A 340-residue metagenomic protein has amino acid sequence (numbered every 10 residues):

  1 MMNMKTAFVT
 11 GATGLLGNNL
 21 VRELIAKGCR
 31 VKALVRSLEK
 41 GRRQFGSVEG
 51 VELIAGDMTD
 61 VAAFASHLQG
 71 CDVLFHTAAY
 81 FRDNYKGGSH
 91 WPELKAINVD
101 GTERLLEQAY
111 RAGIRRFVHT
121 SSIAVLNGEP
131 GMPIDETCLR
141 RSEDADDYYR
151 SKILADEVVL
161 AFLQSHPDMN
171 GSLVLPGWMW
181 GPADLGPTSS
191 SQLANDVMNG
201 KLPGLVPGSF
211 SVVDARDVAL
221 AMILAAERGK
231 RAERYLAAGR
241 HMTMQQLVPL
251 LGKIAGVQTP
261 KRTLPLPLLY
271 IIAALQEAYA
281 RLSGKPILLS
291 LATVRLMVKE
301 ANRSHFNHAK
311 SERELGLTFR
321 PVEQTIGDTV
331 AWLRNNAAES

Functional and structural regions predicted by a protein language model:
K5-K27: N-terminal Rossmann NAD(P)H-binding glycine-rich loop of SDR-like oxidoreductase domains
S47-D100, Q108: NAD(P)H-binding glycine-rich loop region in Rossmannoid oxidoreductase-like domains and their noncatalytic homologs
A96-Y148: Conserved Rossmann-fold NAD(P)-dependent oxidoreductase catalytic core, especially the SDR/UDP-sugar
R104, S189, V206-E227, E233: Substrate-positioning beta->alpha
A145-D146, G177-G186, P203-R216: Glycine-rich "substrate-gating" loop/helix at the edge of Rossmann-like oxidoreductase active sites
A145-S172: Active-site Tyr-X1-5-Lys
P167-M169, G181-Q192, A225-Y235, V257-T259: Glycine/proline-rich active-site loop of Rossmann-fold NAD(P)-dependent oxidoreductases
A221-L289, H308, R313-E314, E323-S340: Mid/C-terminal beta-alpha module of Rossmann-like enzyme folds, strongest in SDR-family dehydrogenases/epimerases
